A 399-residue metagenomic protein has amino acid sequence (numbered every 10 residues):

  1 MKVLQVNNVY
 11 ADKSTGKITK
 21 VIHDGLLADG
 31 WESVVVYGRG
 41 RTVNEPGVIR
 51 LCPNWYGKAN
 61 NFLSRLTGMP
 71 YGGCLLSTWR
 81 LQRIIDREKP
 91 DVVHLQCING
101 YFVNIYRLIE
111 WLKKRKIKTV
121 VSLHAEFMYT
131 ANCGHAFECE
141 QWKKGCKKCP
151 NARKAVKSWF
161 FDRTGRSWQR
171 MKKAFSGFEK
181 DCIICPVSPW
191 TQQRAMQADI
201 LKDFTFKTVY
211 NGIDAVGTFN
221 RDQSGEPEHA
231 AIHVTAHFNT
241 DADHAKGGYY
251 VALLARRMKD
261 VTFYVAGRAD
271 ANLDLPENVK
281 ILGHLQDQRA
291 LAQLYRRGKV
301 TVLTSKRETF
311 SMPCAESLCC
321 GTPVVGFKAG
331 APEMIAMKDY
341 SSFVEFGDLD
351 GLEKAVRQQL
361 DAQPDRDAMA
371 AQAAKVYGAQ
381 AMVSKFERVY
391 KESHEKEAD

Functional and structural regions predicted by a protein language model:
T130-G134, S158-T205, I213: A short, active-site helix/loop in glycosyltransferases that binds the activated sugar's phosphate group
I183-C185, Q223-K246, A252-R256: Conserved donor-binding/catalytic core segment of Leloir-type glycosyltransferases
G267-A292: Nucleotide-activated donor-binding/catalytic signature segment of Leloir-type glycosyltransferases, i.e., the conserved
Q293-G298: Short alpha-helical donor nucleotide-sugar binding micro-motif in glycosyltransferases
K306: Aromatic "clamp/platform" in nucleotide-sugar-dependent glycosyltransferases that forms part of the donor/acceptor
P323-G326: Short hydrophobic beta-strand element within catalytic cores of glycosyltransferases and related nucleotide-activated
K338-L349, R357-Q363: Conserved acidic donor-binding segment of nucleotide-sugar-dependent glycosyltransferases
D361-E392: A charged, aromatic-enriched C-terminal amphipathic alpha-helix characteristic of glycosyltransferases across folds
